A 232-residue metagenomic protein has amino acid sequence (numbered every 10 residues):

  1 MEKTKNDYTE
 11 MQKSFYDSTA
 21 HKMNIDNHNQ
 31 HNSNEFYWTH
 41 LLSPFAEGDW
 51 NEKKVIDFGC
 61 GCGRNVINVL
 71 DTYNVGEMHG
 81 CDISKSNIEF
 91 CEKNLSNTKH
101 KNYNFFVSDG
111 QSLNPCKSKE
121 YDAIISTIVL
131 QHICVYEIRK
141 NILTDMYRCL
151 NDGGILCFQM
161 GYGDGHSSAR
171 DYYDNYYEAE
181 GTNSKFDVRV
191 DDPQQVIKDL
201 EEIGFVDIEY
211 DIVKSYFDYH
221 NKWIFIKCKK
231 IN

Functional and structural regions predicted by a protein language model:
M1-W50, C62-V75, C81-P115, Y136-E137 (+1 more regions): Class I (Rossmann-like) S-adenosyl-L-methionine-dependent methyltransferase catalytic domain, capturing the SAM-binding
K53, G153-G154: Surface-exposed loop/turn positions
K53-G61: Conserved class I S-adenosyl-L-methionine
L113, Q131, R148: Glycine-/small-residue-rich active-site loops that bind phosphorylated ligands and cofactors
P115-I124: A short acidic, Gly/Pro-enriched loop at the edge of an enzyme's catalytic core that lines a small-molecule cofactor
A123-E137: A short SAM/SAH-binding and catalytic strip from SAM-dependent methyltransferases
K140-D152: A short glycine-rich, Lys/Arg-flanked "PGG" loop and its adjoining helix->strand segment in the class I
